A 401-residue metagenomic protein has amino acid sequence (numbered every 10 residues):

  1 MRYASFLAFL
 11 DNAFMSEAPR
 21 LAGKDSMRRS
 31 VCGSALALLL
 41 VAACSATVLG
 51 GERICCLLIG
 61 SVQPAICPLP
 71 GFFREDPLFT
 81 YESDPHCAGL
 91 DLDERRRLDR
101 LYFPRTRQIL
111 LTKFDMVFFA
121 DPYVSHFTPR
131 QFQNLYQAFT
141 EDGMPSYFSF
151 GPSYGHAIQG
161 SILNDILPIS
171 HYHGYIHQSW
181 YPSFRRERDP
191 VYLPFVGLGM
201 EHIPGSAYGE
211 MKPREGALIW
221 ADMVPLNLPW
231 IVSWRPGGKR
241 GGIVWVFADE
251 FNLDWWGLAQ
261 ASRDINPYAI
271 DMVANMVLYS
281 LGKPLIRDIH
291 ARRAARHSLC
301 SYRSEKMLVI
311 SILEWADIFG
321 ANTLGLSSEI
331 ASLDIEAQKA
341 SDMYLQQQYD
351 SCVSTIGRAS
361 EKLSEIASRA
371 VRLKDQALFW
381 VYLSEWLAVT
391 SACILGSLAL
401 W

Functional and structural regions predicted by a protein language model:
Y3, D11-M15: Short, positively charged and aromatic/hydrophobic N-terminal segments
F6, L10, K24-A35: Bacterial N-terminal signal peptides that target proteins for export
S26-M27, E52-R53, S61, F148-N227: An acidic, glycine-rich "communication" segment
L40-V41, A46-D115: Aromatic-Pro/Gly-enriched surface loop or interdomain linker that acts as a lid/target-recognition segment
G50-I54, L58-A65, N227-W230, G237-I243 (+1 more regions): Extracellular ligand-binding/catalytic regions of CAZymes and related secreted enzymes and adhesion modules
L110-A157, R240: Short alpha-beta junction capping motif
S360-L387: Short, aromatic-rich amphipathic segments at membrane interfaces that lie adjacent to a transmembrane helix or signal
V381-W401: Selective detector of the "anchor" transmembrane alpha-helix that sits immediately C-terminal
